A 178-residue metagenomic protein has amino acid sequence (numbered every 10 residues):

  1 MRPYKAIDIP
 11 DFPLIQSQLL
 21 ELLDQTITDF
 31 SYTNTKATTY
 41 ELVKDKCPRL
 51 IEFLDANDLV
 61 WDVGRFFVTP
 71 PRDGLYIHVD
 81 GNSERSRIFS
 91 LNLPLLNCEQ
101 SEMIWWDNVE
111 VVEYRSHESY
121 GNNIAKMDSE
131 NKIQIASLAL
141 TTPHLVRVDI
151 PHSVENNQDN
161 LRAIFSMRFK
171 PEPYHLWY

Functional and structural regions predicted by a protein language model:
M1-C47, D159, M167, P171-Y178: N-terminal auxiliary "cap/dimerization" subdomain that precedes the catalytic jelly-roll/cupin core of mononuclear
D8, V68, P94, L145-R147 (+1 more regions): Short, well-ordered beta-strand micro-motif
K44-N57: N-terminal leader segment of winged-helix/HTH proteins
D55-D73: A short glycine-rich, His/Asp/Glu-containing loop-to-beta-strand
A56-L59, L96-S101, N157, E172-Y174: Secondary-structure boundary elements
D62, R87-F89, E99, L161-F165: Residues that flank catalytic or metal-binding motifs in active/ligand-binding sites
T69-P143: Catalytic core of non-heme Fe(II) oxygenases with the double-stranded beta-helix
S116-Y178: Catalytic core of Fe(II)/2-oxoglutarate
